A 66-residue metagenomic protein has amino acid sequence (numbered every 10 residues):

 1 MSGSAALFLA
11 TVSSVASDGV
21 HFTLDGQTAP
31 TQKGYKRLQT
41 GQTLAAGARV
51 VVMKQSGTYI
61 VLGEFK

Functional and structural regions predicted by a protein language model:
M1-K66: Exposed beta-strand/loop interface patches that mediate assembly or binding
